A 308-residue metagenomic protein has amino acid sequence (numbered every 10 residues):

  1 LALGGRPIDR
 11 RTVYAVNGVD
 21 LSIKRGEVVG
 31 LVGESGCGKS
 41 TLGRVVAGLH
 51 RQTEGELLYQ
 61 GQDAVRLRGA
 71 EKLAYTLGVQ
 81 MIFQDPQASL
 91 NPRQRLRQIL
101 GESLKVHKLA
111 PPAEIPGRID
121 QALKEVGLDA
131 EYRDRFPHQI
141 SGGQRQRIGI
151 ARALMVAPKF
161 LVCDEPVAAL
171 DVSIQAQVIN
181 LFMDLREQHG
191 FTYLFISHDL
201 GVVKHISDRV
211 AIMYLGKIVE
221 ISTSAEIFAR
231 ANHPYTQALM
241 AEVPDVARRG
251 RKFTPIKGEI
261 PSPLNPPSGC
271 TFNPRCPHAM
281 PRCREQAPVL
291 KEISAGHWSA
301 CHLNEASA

Functional and structural regions predicted by a protein language model:
L1-A229, S299, E305-A308: ABC transporter nucleotide-binding domains
A2-T12, I221-A308: Short catalytic/signature loops enriched in Gly
